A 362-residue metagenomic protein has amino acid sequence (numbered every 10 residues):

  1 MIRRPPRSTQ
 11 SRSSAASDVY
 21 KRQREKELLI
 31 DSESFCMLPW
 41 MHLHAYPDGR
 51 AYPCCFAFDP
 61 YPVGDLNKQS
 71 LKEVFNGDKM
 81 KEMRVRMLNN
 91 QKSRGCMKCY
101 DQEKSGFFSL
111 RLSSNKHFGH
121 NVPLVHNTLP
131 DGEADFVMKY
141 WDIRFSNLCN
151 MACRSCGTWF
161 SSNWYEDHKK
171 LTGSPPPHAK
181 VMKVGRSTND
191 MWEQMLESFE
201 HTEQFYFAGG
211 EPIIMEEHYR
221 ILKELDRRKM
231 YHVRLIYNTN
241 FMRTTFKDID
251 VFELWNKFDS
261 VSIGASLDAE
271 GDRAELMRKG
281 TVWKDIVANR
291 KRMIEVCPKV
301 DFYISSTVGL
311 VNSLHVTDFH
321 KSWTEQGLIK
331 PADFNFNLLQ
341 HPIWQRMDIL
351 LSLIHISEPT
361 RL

Functional and structural regions predicted by a protein language model:
M1-Y20, I354-L362: Single conserved hydrophobic/aromatic residue that forms the stacking wall/gate of nucleotide- or nucleobase-binding
Q10, I30, N89-S93, I143 (+1 more regions): Processing junctions and N-termini across compartments
R22-H117, V137, Q340-L353, S357: Accessory C-terminal segments flanking Radical SAM cores
V74, K116-D131, K169-M191: Short microdomains enriched in Cys/His and/or Lys/Arg
G95, E103, L148-A152, G157-F160: Short pre-active-site segment immediately N-terminal to redox-active cysteine/selenocysteine motifs in thiol-based
S105-Y140, C149-M151, T172: Recognition helices and adjacent regulatory flanks at domain boundaries
M138-L148, G157-S187, F199-E217, R228-K247 (+3 more regions): Core AdoMet radical
V311-T324: Catalytic cores of alpha/beta
